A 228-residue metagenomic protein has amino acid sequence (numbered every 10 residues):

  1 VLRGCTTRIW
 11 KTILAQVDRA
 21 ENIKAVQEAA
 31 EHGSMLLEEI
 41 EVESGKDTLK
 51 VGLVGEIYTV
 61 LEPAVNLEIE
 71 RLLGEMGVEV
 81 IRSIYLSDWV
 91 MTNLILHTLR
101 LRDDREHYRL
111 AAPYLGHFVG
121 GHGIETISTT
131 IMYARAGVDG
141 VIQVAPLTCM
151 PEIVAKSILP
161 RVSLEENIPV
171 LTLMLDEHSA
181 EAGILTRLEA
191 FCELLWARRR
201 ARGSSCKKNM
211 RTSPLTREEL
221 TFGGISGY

Functional and structural regions predicted by a protein language model:
V1-Y228: An N-terminal assembly and electron-transfer interface module characteristic of large anaerobic redox and radical
